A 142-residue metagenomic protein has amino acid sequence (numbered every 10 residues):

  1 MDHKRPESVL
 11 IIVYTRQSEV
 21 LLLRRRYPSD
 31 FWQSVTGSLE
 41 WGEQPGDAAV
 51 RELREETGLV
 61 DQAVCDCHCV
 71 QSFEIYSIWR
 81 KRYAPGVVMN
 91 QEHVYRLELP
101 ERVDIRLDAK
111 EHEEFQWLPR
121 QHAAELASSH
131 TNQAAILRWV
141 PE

Functional and structural regions predicted by a protein language model:
M1-V20, W41: Conserved N-terminal beta-strand and adjoining loop/helix that marks the start of the Nudix/MutT-like hydrolase domain
H3, Y83, R96-L97, A135-E142: Localized chelating/binding microdomains that coordinate divalent metal ions or stabilize phosphate-bearing
P6-V9, Q17, C67, Q91 (+2 more regions): Low-complexity, intrinsically disordered short peptide segments enriched in small/polar/basic residues
L22-R25: Short, acidic/hydrophobic/Gly-rich beta-strand patch recurrent on exposed beta strands that often constitutes part
P28-F31: A conserved beta-turn-beta hairpin within the catalytic core of GNAT-like acetyltransferases that forms part
Q33-G37: A short gly/proline-enriched turn/hairpin at secondary-structure junctions
L39-T131: Unchanged
